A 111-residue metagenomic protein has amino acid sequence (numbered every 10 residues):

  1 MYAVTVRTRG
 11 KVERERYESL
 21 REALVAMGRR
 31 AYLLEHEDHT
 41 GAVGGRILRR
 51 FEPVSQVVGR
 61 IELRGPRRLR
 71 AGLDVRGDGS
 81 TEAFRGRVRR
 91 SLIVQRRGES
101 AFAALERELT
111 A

Functional and structural regions predicted by a protein language model:
M1-E13: Short aromatic-glycine-(Arg/Gly/Cys) micro-motifs in beta-strand/loop hairpins
G10-E22: A short, exposed loop/beta-hairpin motif centered on an aromatic-Gly-Thr core
S19-E35: A short, charged, amphipathic alpha-helix used as a generic interaction element across diverse proteins
H36-A111: Short, mixed-charge low-complexity intrinsically disordered segments
